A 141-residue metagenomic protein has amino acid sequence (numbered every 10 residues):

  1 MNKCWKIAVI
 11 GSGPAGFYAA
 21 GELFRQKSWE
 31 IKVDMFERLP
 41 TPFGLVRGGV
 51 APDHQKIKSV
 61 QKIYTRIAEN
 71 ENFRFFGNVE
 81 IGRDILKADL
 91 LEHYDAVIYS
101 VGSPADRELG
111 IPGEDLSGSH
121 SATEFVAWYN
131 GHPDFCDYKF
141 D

Functional and structural regions predicted by a protein language model:
K3-I81, D89, P112: Beta1-alpha1 glycine-rich phosphate/pyrophosphate-binding loop at the start of Rossmann-like nucleotide-binding domains
R38, G102-S103, E124: Short, ordered loop/turn segments at secondary-structure junctions
F75-G77, Y99-V101, S121: General beta-strand structural signal in soluble alpha/beta enzymes
I81-D84, A127: Short acidic loop-to-helix transition motifs that present clustered carboxylates
R83-K87, D106-R107: Short, well-ordered alpha-helical microsegments
D89-A96: Core beta-strand elements of the Rossmann-like FAD/NAD(P) dinucleotide-binding domain in flavoenzyme oxidoreductases
A96, S100-R107: Glycine-/small-residue-rich beta->alpha transition segments that form the dinucleotide
D106-D141: Glycine-rich dinucleotide-binding loop and its adjacent helix/turn
